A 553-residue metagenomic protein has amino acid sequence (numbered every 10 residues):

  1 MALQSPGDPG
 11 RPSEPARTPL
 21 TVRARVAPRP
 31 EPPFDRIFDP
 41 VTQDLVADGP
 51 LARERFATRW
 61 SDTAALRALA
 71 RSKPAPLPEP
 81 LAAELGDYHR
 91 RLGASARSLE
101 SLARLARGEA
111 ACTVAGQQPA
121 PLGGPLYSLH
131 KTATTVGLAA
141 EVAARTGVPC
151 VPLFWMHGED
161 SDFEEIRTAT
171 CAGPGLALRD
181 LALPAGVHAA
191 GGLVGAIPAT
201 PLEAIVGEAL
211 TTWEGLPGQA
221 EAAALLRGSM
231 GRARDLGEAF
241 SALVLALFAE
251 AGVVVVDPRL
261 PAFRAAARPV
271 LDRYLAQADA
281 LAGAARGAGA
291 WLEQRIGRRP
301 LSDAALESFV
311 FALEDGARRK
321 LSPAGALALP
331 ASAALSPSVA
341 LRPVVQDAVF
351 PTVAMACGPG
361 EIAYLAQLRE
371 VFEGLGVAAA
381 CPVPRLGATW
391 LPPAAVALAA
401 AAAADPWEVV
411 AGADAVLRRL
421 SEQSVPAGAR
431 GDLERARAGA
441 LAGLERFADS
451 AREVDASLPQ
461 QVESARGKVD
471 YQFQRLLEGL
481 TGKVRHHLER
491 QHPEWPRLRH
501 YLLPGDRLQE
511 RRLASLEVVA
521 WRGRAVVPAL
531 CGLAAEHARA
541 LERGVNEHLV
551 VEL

Functional and structural regions predicted by a protein language model:
A2-V26, L243-A328, Q423-L553: Long, compositionally biased intrinsically disordered regions
P32-A96, R466, D470-F473, L477 (+1 more regions): Low-complexity, highly charged intrinsically disordered N-terminal segments that act as targeting/localization
E109-V142, C357: N-terminal catalytic cores of NTP/NDP-binding nucleotidyl/phosphoryl-transfer enzymes
G123-L126, A139-E164: Glycine-rich phosphate/pyrophosphate-binding loops and their adjacent beta-strand/loop elements at enzyme active sites
L126-Y127, F163-A169, A267-L271, Q367: Short acidic, glycine/serine/threonine-rich loops at helix termini
I166-T170, W390-Q423: A structural-propensity feature for long, helix-poor, extended segments
T170-A199: A glycine-rich helix N-cap at a beta->alpha junction
R298-V353, C357-E370, C381, P392 (+2 more regions): A translation/RNA-centric and nucleic-acid-associated enzymatic feature enriched in Class II aminoacyl-tRNA synthetases
